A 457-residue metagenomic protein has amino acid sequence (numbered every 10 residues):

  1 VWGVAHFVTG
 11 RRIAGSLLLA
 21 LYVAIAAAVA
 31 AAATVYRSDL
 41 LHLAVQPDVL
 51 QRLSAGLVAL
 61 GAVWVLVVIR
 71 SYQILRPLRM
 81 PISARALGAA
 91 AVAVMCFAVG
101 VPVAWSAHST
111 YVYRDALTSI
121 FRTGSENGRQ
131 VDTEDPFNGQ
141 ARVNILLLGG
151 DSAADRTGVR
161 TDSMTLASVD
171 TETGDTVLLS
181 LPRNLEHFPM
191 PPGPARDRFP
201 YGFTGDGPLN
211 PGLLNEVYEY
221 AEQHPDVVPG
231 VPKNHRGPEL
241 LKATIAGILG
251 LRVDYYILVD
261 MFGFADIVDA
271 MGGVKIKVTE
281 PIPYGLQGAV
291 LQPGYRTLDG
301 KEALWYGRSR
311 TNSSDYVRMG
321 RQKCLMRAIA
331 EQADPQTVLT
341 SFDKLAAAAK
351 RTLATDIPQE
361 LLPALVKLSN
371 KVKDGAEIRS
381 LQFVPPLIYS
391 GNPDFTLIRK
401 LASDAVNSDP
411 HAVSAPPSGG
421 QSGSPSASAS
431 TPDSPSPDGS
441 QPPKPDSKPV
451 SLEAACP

Functional and structural regions predicted by a protein language model:
V1-A28, A32-V35: Membrane-anchoring hydrophobic segments
A5-I13, W64-A86: Cytoplasmic membrane-interface segments at the C-terminal ends of transmembrane helices
G15, P47-L57, I82-A89: Membrane-water interface of alpha-helical transmembrane segments
L21-L75: Membrane-embedded alpha-helical segments of integral membrane proteins
P81-V112: Internal/C-terminal transmembrane anchor helices
A107-P457: Non-catalytic, solvent-exposed segments at the cell envelope interface
